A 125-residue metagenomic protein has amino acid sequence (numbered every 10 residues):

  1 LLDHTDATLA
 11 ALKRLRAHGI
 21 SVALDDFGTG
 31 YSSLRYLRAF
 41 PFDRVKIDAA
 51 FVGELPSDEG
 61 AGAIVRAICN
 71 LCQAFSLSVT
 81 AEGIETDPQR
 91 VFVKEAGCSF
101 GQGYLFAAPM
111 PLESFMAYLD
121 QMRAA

Functional and structural regions predicted by a protein language model:
L1-D6, H18-A125: EAL-family c-di-GMP phosphodiesterase catalytic domain
A10-H18: Catalytic-core regions built around general acid/base machinery
